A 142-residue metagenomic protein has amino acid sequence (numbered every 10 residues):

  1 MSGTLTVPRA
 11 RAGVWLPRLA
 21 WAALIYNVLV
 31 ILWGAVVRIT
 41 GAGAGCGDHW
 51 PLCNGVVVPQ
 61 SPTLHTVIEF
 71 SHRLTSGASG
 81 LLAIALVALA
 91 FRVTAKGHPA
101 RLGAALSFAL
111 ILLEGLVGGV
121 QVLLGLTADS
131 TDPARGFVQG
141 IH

Functional and structural regions predicted by a protein language model:
M1-G13: Short, Lys/Arg-rich, polar N-terminal cytosolic tail immediately upstream of the first transmembrane signal-anchor
W15-G41: N-terminal signal-anchor transmembrane alpha helix
L16-A20, H98-L110: Membrane-interfacial loop-to-transmembrane alpha-helix junctions, especially the N-terminal start
Y26, V30-W33, S79-A85, L110-V117: Membrane-embedded alpha-helical transmembrane segments of multi-pass integral membrane proteins
V36-D48, G115-G140: Interfacial helix-loop-helix junctions of multi-pass membrane proteins
R38-F70: Extracytosolic (periplasmic/ER-lumenal) interhelical loops and adjacent juxtamembrane/interface segments of multi-pass
T66-A85, G136-H142: Membrane-interface loop-to-helix entry segments
V87-A95: Structural signal for the C-terminal ends of transmembrane alpha-helices and the immediately following loop
